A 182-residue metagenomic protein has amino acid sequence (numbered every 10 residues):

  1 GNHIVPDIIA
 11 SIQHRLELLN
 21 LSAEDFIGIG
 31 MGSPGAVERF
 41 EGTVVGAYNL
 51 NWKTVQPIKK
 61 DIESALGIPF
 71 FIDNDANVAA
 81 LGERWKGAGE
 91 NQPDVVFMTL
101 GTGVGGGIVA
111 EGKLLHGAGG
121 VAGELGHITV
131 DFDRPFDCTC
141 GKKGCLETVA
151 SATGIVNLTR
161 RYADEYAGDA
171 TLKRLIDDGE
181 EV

Functional and structural regions predicted by a protein language model:
G1-N2, A65, F71-D73, W85-V182: Glycine/GP-enriched mid-protein hinge/lid loop-to-helix segment characteristic of carbohydrate kinases
N2-Q13, E17, D25-I29, A36-V96: Glycine-rich phosphate-binding loop and adjoining helix at the ATP-binding site of ATP-dependent phosphoryl-transfer
E17-L21, R161: Secondary-structure boundary motif
L21-F26, A167: Short helix-terminating capping/connector loops at secondary-structure junctions
I29-S33, N51-T54, G126-F132, D178: Short hydrophobic/aromatic-rich motifs at helix boundaries and adjacent loops
P34-V37, G101-G103: Short glycine-rich anion-binding loops that position phosphate/pyrophosphate groups of nucleotides and phosphorylated
